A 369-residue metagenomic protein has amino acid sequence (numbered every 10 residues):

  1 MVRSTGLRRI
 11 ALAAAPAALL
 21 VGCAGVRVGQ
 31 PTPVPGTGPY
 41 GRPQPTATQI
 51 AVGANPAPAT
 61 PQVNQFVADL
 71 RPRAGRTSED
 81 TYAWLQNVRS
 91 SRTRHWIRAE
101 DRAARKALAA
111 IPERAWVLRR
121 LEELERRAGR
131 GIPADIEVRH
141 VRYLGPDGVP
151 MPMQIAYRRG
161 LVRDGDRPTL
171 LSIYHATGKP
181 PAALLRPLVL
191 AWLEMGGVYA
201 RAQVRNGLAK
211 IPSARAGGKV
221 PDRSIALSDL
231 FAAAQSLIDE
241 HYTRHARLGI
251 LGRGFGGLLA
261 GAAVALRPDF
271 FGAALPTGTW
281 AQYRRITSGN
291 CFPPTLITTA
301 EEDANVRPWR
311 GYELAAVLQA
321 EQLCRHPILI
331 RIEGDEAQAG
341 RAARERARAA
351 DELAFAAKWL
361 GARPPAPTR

Functional and structural regions predicted by a protein language model:
V2-A14: Bacterial N-terminal signal peptides that target proteins for export
A24-V28, P33-I136, P150-P152, R186 (+1 more regions): Beta-propeller folds
G131-A246, R253: Cap/lid segment of the alpha/beta-hydrolase catalytic domain
A233-R285: Primarily recognizes the serine-hydrolase "nucleophile elbow" in alpha/beta-hydrolase and SGNH/GDSL folds
G289-T295, H326: Short, proline-enriched alpha-helix->beta-strand connector loops that line the catalytic pocket of alpha/beta-hydrolase
I297-T299, D303: Short beta-strand/loop motif that positions the catalytic acidic residue of the alpha/beta-hydrolase fold
A304-E313: Conserved alpha/beta-hydrolase "acid-adjacent" motif
Y312, L323-R369: C-terminal catalytic histidine-bearing segment of alpha/beta-hydrolase fold enzymes
